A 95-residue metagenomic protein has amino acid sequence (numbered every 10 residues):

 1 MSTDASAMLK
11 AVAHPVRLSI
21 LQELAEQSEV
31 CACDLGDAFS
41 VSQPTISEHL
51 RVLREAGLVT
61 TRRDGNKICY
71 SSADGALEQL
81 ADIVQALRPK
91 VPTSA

Functional and structural regions predicted by a protein language model:
M1-D4, A95: Short, intrinsically disordered or compositionally biased N-terminal tails of bacterial proteins
T3-S42, N66-A76: N-terminal helix-turn-helix DNA-binding core of bacterial DNA-binding proteins
L24, I83-V84: Residue-level signal for well-ordered alpha-helical positions
G36-D37, E48, R54-E55: Alpha-helical residues within the helix-turn-helix
Q43, E48-H49: Glutamine-centric residue-chemistry signal
R54-D64, S71: Beta-hairpin "wing" of winged helix-turn-helix
Q79-L80: Residues that scaffold the ATP/ADP-binding catalytic core of kinase and kinase-like folds
A86-A95: Short, charged, intrinsically disordered terminal tails
